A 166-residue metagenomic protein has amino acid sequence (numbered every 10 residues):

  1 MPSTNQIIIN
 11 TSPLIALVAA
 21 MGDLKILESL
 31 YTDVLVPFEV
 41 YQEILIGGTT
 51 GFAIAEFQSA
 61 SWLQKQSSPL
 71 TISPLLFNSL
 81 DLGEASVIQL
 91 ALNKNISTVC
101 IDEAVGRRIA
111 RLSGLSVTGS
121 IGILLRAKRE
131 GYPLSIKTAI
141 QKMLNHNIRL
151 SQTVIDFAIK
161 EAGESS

Functional and structural regions predicted by a protein language model:
P2-S97, A104-R107, R111-L115, T138 (+4 more regions): Active-site-proximal, substrate-binding regions of enzyme catalytic domains and RNA-binding/basic surfaces
G119-G163: Hydrophobic alpha-helical interaction segments
